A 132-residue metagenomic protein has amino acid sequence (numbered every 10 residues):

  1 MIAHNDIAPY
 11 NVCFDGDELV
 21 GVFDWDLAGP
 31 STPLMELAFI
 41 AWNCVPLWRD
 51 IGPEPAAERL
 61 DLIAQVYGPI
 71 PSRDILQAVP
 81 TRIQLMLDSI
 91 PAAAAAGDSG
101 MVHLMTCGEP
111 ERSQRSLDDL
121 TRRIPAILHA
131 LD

Functional and structural regions predicted by a protein language model:
M1-E36: Active-site acidic catalytic loop and adjacent metal/ATP-binding pocket of ATP-dependent phosphoryl transfer enzymes
P30-T32, R49-I51, V102-M105: Short, surface-exposed, polar/charged, turn-prone segments marking secondary-structure boundaries
E36-P69, Q84-A93: Active-site activation/catalytic loop segments of kinase-like enzymes and analogous catalytic loops in related
I75-Q77: C-terminal effector modules of eukaryotic transcription factors
V79-T81: Eukaryotic Ser/Thr/Pro-rich intrinsically disordered, low-complexity regulatory regions
L87-D132: ATP/Mg2+ or Mg2+-diphosphate-binding catalytic cores that bind nucleotide phosphates or diphosphates via glycine-rich
